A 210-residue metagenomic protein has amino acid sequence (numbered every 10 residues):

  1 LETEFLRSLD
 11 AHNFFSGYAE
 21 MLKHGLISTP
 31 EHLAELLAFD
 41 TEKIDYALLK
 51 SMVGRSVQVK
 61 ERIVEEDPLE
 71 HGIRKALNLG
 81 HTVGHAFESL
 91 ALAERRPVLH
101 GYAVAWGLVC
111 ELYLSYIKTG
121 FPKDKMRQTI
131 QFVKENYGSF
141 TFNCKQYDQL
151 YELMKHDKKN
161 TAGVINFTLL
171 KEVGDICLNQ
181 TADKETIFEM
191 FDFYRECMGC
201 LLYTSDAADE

Functional and structural regions predicted by a protein language model:
L1-F39: A glycine/threonine-rich phosphate-anchoring loop and its flanking beta-alpha core in nucleotide/phosphate-binding
L6-S8, G84-H85, D175-I176: Short, acidic Gly/Pro/Ser/Thr-rich loop/turn segments
A19-H24, G54, Q131, E152: Generic alpha-helical structural context detector
A34-D148: Active-site segments that bind and position negatively charged phosphate/pyrophosphate groups
E66-P68, A91, I187-G199: Catalytic, metal-anchored helix/loop core of enzyme active sites in primary metabolism
Y137-C144, D148-A182: Phosphate/ribose-recognition catalytic cores of enzymes acting on nucleotide-derived substrates
Y203-A208: Conserved small/polar residues in nucleotide/adenosyl-binding loops
